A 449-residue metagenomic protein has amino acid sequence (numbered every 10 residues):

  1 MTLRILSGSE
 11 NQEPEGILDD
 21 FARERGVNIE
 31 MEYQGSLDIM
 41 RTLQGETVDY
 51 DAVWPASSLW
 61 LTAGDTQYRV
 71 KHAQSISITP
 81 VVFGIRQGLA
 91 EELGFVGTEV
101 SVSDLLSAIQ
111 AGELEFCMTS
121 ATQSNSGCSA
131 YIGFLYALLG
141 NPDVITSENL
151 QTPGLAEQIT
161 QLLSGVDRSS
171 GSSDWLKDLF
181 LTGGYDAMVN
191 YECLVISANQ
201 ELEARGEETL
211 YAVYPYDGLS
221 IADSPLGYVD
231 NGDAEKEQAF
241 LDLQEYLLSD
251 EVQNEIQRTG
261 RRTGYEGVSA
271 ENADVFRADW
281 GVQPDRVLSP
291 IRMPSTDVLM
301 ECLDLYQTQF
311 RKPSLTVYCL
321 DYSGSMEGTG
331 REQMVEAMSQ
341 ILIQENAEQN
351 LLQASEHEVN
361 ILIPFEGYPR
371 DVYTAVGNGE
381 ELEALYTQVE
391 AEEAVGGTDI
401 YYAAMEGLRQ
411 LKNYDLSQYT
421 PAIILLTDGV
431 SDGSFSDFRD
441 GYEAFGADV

Functional and structural regions predicted by a protein language model:
M1-Q123: N-terminal segment of the mature folded domain
Q74-F83, A156-L162, R205-G232, E237-Q238: Periplasmic-binding protein-like
P142-Y214: Ligand-binding pocket segment of bilobal, Venus flytrap-like solute-binding proteins
Y246-V268: Periplasmic-binding protein-like
G264-Y318, S323-E332: Acidic, polar low-complexity linker/tail segments
R311-V376, A403-G407, A422-L426: Von Willebrand factor
R370-Y373, E380-P421, D432-G433: Von Willebrand factor
T427-V449: VWA/integrin I-like adhesion module and closely mimicked acidic/polar interface patches used
